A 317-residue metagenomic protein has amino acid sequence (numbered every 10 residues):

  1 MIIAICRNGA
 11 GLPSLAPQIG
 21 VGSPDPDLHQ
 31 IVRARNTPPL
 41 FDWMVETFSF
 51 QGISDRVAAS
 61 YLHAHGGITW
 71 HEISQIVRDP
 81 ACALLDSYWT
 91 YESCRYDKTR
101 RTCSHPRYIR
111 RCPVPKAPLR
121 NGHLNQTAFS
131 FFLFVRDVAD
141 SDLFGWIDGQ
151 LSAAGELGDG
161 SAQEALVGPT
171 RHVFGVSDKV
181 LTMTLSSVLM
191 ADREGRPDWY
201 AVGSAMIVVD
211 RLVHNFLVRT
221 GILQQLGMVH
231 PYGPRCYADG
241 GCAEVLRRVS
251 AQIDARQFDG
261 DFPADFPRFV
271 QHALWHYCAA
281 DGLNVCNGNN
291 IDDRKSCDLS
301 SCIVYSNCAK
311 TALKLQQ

Functional and structural regions predicted by a protein language model:
M1-Q317: HhH-family (HhH-GPD) DNA N-glycosylase catalytic core used in base-excision repair
